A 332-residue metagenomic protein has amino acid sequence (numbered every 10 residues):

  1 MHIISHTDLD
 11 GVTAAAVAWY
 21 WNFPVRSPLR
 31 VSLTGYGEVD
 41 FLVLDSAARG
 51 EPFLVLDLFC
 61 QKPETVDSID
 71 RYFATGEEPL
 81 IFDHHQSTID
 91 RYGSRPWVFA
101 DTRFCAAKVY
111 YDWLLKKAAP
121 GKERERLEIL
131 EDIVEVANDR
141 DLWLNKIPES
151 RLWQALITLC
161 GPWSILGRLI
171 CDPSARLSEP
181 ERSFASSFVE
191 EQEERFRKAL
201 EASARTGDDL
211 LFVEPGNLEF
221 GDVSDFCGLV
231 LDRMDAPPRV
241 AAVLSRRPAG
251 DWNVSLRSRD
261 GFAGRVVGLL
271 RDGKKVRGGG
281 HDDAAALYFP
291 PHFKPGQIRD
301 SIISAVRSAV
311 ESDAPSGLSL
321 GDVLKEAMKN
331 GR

Functional and structural regions predicted by a protein language model:
M1-A48: Anionic-ligand anchoring segments at beta-strand to alpha-helix junctions in alpha/beta enzyme folds, i.e., glycine
H6-T7, L56-C60, E214-L218, P290: Structural motif
D8, A18, D57, D83 (+4 more regions): Divalent metal-coordination and catalytic microenvironments
A14-A15, E214-R332: Glycine-rich, acidic loop segments that terminate in or are immediately followed by a histidine
F41-D45, E64-R71, F226-V230: A short acidic, amphipathic alpha-helical/loop segment
L56-Y92: Active-site cofactor/cluster-binding pocket
Q86-I165: Short alpha-helices
L142-D225: Glycine-rich, Lys/Arg-enriched anion-binding loops that position phosphate/diphosphate groups for phosphoryl
